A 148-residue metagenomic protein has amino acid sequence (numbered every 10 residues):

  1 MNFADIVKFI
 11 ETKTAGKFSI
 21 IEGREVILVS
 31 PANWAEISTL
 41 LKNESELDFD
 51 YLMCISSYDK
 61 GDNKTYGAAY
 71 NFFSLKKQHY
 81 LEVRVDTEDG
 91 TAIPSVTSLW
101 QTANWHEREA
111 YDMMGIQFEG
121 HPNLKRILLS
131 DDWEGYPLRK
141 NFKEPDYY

Functional and structural regions predicted by a protein language model:
M1-Y148: Terminal low-complexity/charged segments
